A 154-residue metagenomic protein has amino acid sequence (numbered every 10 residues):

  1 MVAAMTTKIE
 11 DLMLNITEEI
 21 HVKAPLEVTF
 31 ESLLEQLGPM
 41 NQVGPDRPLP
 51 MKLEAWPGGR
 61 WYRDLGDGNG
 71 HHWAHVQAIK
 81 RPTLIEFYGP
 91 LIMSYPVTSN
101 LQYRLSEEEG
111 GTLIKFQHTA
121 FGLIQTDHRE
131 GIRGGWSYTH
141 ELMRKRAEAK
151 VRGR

Functional and structural regions predicted by a protein language model:
M1-L49: Hydrophobic ligand-binding cavity/cleft-lining segments
L12-L14, P57, G68, V97: Residue-level preference for beta-strand/loop junctions
I16-V22, Y103, F116-H118: A structural signal for short, well-ordered beta-strand segments
T29-L33, W61, V76, F87 (+3 more regions): Hydrophobic pocket/interface hotspot
L34-L37, P45-R47, E108, G135-S137 (+1 more regions): Short, contiguous alpha-helical
M51-K52, Y62, G66-E109, T119-G122: Hydrophobic-ligand binding "helix-grip"
H72-W73, E109, L113-Q117, R133 (+1 more regions): C-terminal and inter-domain tail/linker signature
A120-R154: A conserved amphipathic terminal alpha-helix motif
